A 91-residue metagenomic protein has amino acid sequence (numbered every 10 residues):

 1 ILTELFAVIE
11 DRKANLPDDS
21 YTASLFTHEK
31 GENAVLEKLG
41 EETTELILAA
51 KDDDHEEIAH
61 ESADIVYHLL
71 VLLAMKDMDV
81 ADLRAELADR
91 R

Functional and structural regions predicted by a protein language model:
I1-S62, V66-R91: Flexible "arm" and connector segments at domain edges
